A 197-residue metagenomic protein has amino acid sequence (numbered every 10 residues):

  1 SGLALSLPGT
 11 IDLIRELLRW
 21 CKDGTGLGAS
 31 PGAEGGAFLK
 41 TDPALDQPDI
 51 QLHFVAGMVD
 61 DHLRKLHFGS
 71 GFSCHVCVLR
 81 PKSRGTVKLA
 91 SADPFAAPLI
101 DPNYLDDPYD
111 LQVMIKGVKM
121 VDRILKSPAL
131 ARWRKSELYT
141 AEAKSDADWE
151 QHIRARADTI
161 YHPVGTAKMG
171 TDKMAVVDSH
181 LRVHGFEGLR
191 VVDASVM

Functional and structural regions predicted by a protein language model:
S1-E16: Acidic/histidine-rich catalytic neighborhood
R15-M197: FAD-dependent oxidoreductase catalytic-site/capping-region signature
